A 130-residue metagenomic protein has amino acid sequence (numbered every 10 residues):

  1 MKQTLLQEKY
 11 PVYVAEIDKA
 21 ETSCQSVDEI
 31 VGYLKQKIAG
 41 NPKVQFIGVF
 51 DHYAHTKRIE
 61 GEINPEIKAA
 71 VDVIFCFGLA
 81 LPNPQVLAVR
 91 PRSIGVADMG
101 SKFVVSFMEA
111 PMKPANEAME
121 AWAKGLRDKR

Functional and structural regions predicted by a protein language model:
M1-P42, D51: Terminal, regulation- and interaction-focused segments at domain boundaries
Q3-E8, I63-N64, S93-A97: Short, flexible, solvent-exposed loop/turn segments with mixed acidic/basic and small polar residues
A15, D72-I74, V105: Generic recognition of long tandem-repeat/solenoid scaffolds
Q25, L81-Q85, M112-A118: Short, surface-exposed beta-strand/loop "edge" segments at domain boundaries and coil↔beta transitions
G32-P84: Ser/Thr-rich, low-complexity intrinsically disordered terminal regions
A88-R92: Short, surface-exposed coil-to-beta transition loops
S93-E109: Beta-strand/loop substructures that line and gate deep hydrophobic ligand-binding cavities in soluble
A110-R130: C-terminal partner/receptor-binding element of secreted or periplasmic proteins
